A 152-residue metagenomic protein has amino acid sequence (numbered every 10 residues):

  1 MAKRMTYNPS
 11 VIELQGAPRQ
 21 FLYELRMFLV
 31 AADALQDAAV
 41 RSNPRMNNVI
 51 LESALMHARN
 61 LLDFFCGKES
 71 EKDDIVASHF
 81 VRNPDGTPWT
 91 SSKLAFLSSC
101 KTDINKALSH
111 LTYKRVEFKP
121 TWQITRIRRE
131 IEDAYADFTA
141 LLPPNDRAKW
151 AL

Functional and structural regions predicted by a protein language model:
A2-E52, S70-L152: Acidic, Ser/Thr/Gly/Pro-rich intrinsically disordered interaction regions
N47-F64: Short, well-structured hydrophobic secondary-structure segments
